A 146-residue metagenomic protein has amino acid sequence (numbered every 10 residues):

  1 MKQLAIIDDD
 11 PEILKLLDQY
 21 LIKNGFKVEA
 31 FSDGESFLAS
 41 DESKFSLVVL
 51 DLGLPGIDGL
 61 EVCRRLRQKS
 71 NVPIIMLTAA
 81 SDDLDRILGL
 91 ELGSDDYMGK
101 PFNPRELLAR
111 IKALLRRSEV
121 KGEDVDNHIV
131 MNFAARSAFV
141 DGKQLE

Functional and structural regions predicted by a protein language model:
K2, F45, V72: Switch/coupling loops of ABC transporter nucleotide-binding domains
Q3, K112-E146: Short, Lys/Arg-enriched segments at the junction into DNA-binding effector domains of transcriptional regulators
I6, V49: Walker B beta-strand of ABC/ABC-like P-loop ATPase nucleotide-binding domains, specifically the conserved hydrophobic
D8, L54: Conserved acidic carboxylate
P11-E29: Two-component/phosphorelay signaling modules centered on CheY-like receiver
A30-L47: Acidic, metal-coordinating helix/loop segments flanking the phosphotransfer/catalytic sites of two-component signaling
L50-D51, L77: Active-site T/S-Asp motif of two-component receiver
G56-D58, R64-N127: Basic, amphipathic DNA-recognition helix from helix-turn-helix-like DNA-binding domains
